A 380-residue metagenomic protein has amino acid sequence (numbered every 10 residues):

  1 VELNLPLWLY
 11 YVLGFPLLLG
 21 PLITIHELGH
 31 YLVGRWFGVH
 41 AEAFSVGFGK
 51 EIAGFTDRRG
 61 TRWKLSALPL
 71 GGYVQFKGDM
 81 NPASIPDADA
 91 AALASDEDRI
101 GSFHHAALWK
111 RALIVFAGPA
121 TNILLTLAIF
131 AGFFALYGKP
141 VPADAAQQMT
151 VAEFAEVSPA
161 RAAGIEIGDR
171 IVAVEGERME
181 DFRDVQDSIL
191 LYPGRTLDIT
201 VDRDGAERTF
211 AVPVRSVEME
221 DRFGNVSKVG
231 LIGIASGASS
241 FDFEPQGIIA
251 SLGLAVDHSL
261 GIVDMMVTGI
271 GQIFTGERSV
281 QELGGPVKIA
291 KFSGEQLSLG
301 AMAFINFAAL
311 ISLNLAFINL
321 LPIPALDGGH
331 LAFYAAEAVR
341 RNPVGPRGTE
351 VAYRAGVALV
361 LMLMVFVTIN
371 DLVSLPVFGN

Functional and structural regions predicted by a protein language model:
E2, P6, L93, E97-W109 (+3 more regions): Functional transmembrane alpha-helices
P6-A94, I318-R340: Small-residue-rich helix-interface/hinge motifs
G14-L18, L310, V357-L363: Alpha-helical transmembrane segments of integral membrane proteins
I25, W36, G72, F76-A83 (+2 more regions): Internal alpha-helical transmembrane segments
V115-T126, F307-L320: Pore domain of cation channels
A128-L136, A316, L320, M364-D371: Hydrophobic membrane-targeting alpha-helices
A152, A160-F182, S259, A352: Conserved PDZ fold ligand-binding element
E166, V172-A173, D187-K228: PDZ-domain C-terminal substructure recognizer with occasional recognition of PDZ-binding tails
